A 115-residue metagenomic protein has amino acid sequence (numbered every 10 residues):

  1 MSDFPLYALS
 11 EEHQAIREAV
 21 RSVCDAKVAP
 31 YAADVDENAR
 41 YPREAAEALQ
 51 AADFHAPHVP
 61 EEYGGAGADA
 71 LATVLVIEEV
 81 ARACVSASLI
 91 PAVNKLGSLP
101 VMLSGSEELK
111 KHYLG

Functional and structural regions predicted by a protein language model:
M1-E12: Intrinsic disorder at enzyme termini
E12-A26: A non-catalytic, amphipathic alpha-helix used as a structural packing/dimerization or gating element in enzyme scaffolds
V28-G115: Glycine-rich flavin
